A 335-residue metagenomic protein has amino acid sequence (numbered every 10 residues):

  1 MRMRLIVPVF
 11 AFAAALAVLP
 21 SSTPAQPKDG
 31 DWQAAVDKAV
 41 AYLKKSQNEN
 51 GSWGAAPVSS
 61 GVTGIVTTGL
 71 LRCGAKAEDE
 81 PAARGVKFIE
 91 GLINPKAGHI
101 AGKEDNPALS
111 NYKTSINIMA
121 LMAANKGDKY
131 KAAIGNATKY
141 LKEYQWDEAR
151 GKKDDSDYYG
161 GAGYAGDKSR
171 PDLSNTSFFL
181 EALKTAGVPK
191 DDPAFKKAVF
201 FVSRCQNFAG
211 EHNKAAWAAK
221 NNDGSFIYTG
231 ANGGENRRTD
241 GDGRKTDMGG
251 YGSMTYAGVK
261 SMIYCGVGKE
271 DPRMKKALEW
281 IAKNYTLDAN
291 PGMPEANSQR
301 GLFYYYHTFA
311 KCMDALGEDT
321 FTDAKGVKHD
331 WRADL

Functional and structural regions predicted by a protein language model:
M1-L5: N-terminal secretory signal peptides that target proteins for export/translocation
P8-L19: Bacterial N-terminal signal peptides
L19-Q26: Sec/Tat signal peptide C-region and signal peptidase I cleavage site
Q26-K38, E49-A82, P95-K139, E143-L335: An alpha-helical repeat/solenoid feature that recognizes helix-turn-helix modules
K44-Q47: Large, well-folded core regions of big proteins
